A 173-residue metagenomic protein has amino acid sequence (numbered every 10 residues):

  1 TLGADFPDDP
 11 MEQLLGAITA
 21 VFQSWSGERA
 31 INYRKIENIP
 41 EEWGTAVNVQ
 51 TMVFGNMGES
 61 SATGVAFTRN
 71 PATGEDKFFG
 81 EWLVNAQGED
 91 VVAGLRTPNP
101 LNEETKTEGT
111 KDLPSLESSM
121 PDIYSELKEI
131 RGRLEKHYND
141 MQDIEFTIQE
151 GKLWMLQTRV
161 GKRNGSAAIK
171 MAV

Functional and structural regions predicted by a protein language model:
T1-T73, N85, P98-N102, T107-I130: Extended, highly charged
D8, I31-Y33, L134-I144: Flexible, glycine/charged-enriched surface loops at secondary-structure junctions
G55, R69-P71, E81-E89, T158-R163: Glycine-rich phosphate/pyrophosphate-binding beta-alpha loops
N70-E75, A86-Q87, I148-K152: Short acidic-glycine loop/turn motifs at beta-strand connectors
D76, E81-E89, L127-Q142: Phosphate-binding core of ATP-grasp and ATP-grasp-like enzymes
G94-R96: Feature for intrinsically disordered/low-complexity regulatory segments and propeptides
K136-G161: Conserved metal-phosphate-binding beta-hairpin within the catalytic cores of diverse ATP-dependent phosphoryl-transfer
N164-A172: Catalytic or ion-translocation cores adjacent to nucleophile or general acid/base/metal-coordination motifs in diverse
